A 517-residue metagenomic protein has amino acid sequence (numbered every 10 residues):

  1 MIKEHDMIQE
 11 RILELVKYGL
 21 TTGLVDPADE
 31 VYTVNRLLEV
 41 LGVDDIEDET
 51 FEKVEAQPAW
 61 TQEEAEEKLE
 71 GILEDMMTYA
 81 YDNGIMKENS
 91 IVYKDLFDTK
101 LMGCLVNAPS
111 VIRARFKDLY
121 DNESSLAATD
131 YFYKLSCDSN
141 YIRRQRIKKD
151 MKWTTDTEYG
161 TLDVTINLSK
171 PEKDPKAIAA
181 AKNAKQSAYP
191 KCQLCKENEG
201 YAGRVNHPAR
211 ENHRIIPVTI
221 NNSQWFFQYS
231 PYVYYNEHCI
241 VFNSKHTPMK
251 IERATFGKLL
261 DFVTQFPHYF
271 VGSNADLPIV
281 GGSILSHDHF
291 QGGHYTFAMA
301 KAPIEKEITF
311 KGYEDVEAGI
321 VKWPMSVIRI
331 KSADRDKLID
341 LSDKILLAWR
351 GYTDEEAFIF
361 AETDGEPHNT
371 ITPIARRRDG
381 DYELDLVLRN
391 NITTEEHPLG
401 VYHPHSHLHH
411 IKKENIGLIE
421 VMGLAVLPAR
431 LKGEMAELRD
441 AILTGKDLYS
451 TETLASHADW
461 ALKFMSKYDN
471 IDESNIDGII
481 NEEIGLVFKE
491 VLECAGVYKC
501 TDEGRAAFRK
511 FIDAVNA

Functional and structural regions predicted by a protein language model:
M1-V241, K245-P248, K322-P324, I339-S342 (+2 more regions): Active-site microenvironments that recognize anionic phosphate/pyrophosphate groups
N212-I216, S244-V271: Helical scaffold of the NTase/Pol beta-like nucleotidyltransferase catalytic core
A254, V263-S286, G292-L346, R350-T353: Catalytic or ion-translocation cores adjacent to nucleophile or general acid/base/metal-coordination motifs in diverse
